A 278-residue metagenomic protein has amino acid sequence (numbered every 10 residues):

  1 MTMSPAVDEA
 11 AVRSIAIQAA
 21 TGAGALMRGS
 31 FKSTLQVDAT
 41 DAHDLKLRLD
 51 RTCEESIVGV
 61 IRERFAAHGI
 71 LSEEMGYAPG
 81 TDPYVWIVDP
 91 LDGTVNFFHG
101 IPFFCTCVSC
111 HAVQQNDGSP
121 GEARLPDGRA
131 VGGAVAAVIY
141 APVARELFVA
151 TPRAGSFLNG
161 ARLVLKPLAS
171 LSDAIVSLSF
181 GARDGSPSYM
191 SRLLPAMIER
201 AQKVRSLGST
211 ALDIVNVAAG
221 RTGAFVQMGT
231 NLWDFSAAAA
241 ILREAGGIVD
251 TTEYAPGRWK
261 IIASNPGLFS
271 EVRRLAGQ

Functional and structural regions predicted by a protein language model:
M1-L91: N-terminal subdomain of lithium-sensitive/metallo-dependent phosphomonoesterases centered on the IMPase/IPPase/PAP
M1-S14, Q115-A130, Q278: Short, low-complexity, intrinsically disordered N-terminal peptides in bacterial proteins
A16, A20-A23, A137, S156 (+2 more regions): Small-residue (primarily alanine) positions within well-ordered alpha-helices, especially packing/interaction faces
A23, M27, D50, I61 (+7 more regions): Residue-level signal for inorganic ion chemistry
R51, E55, E74, P90-G93 (+4 more regions): Generic detector of well-ordered alpha-helical packing
T81-F157: DPxDG-like acidic metal-binding loop motif
V164-Q278: An extended, acidic
